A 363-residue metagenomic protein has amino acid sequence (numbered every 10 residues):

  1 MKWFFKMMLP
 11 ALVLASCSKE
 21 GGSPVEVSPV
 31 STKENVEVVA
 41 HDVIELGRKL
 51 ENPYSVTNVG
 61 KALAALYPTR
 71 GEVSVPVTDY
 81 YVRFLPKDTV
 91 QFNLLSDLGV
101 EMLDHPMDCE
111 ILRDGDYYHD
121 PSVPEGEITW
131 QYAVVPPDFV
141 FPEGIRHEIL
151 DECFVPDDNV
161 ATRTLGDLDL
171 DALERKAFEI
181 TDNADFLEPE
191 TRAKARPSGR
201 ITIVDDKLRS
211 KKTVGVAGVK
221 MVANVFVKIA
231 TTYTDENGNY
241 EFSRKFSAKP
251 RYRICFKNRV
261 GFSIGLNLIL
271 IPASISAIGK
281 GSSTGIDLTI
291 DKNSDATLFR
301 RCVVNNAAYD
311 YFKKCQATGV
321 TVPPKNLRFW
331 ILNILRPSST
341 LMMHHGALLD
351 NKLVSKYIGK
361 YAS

Functional and structural regions predicted by a protein language model:
A15-S16: C-terminal motif of bacterial Sec signal peptides marking the signal peptidase cleavage site
G21-N159: Long, solvent-exposed N-terminal ectodomains/accessory regions that are displayed to the extracellular/lumenal milieu
S23-V25, F178-R209, V303-Q316: A short, Gly/Thr-enriched small/hydrophobic beta-strand-prone motif that recurs across taxa
P53-G60, P197, I203-V227: Short, ordered, surface-exposed loop/turn motifs in non-cytosolic proteins
V225-N239: Short, acidic Ser/Thr/Gly-rich low-complexity loop/linker segments typical of extracellular and cell-surface proteins
T232, I331-A362: Catalytic zinc-binding patch centered on the HExxH motif and its immediate surroundings that defines zinc-dependent
S243-S247, R259-G261, T289-R328, L341: Zn2+-dependent metallopeptidase catalytic core
G261-I286: Structured interaction patches on ligand/partner-binding surfaces of diverse proteins
